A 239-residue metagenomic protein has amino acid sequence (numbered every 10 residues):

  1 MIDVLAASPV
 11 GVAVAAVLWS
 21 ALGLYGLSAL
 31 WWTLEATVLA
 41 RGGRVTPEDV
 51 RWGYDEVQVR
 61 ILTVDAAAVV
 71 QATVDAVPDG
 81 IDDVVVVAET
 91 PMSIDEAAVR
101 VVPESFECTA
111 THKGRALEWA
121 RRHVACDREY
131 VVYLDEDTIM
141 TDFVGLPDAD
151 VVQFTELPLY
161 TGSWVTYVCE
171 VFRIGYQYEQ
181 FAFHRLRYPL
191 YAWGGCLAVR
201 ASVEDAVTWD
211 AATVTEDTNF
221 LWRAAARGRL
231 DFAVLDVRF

Functional and structural regions predicted by a protein language model:
M1-R51: N-terminal membrane-anchoring/stem segments of glycan-assembly enzymes
L30-D82, T90-A98: N-terminal signal-anchor transmembrane helix
E56, D82-V84, Y130, D231: Residues at the starts of beta-strands that form the adenosine-phosphate
A66, V87-D95, P103-E107, T138: A conserved acidic beta->alpha catalytic loop
T109-V124, V144-V207, A211-V214: Long helical/loop segments within the catalytic core of UDP-sugar-dependent glycosyltransferases, especially the large
C126-T141: Short beta-strand-to-loop acidic/aromatic patch adjacent to the donor-nucleotide binding site
V214-F220: Acidic donor-binding loop at a coil-to-helix junction in glycosyltransferase catalytic cores that engages
W222-F239: Catalytic donor-sugar/metal-binding loop of nucleotide-sugar-dependent glycosyltransferases
